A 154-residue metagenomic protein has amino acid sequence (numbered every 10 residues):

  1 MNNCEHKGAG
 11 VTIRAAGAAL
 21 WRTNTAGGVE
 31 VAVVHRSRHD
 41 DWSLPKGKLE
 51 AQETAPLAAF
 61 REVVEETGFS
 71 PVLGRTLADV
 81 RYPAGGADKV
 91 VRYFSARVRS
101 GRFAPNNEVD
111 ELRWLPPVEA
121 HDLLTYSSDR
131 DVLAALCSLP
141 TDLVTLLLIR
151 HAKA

Functional and structural regions predicted by a protein language model:
M1-E5, D131-C137: A short, compositionally biased domain-edge/stem linker segment
N2-L44, L143-A154: N-terminal strand-loop-strand
G10, V34, F103-P105, C137-S138: Short secondary-structure boundary/capping segments
G47-A135: Unchanged
A135-T145: Short domain-boundary/entry signatures in modular proteins, especially in secreted/extracellular architectures
